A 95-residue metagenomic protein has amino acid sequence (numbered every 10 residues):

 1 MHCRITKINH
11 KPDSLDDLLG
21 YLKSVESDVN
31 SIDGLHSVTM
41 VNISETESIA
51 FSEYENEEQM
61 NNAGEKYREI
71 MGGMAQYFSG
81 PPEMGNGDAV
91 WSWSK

Functional and structural regions predicted by a protein language model:
M1-I49, E55-R68, Q76-K95: Short S/T/G/P-rich N-terminal loop/turn motif that feeds into the first structured element of a domain
